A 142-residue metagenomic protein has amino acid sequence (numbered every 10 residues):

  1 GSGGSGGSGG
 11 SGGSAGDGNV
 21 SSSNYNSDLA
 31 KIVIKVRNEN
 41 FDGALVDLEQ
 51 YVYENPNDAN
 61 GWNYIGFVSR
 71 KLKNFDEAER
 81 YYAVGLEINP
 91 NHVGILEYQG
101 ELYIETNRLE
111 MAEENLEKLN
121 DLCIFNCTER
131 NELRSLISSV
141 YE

Functional and structural regions predicted by a protein language model:
S21-D58: Alpha-helical segment of the N-proximal tetratricopeptide repeat
E54, I88, D121-F125: Structural marker of alpha-solenoid helical repeat scaffolds
D58, H92, N126-C127: Residue-level recognition of tetratricopeptide repeat
Y64, Y98, E132-L136: Canonical tetratricopeptide repeat
